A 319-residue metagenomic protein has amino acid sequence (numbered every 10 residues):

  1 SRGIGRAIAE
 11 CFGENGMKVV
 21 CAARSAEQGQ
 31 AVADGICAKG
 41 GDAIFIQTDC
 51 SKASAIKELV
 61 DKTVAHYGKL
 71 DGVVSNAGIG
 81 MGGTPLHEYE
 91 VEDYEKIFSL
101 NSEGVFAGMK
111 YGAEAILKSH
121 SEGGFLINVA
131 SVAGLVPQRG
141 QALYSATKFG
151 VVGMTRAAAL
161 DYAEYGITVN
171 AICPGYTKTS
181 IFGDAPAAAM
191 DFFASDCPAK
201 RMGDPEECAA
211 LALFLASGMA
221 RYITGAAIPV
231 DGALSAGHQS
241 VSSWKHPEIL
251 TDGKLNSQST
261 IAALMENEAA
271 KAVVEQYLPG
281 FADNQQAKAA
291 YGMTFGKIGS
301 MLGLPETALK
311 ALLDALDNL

Functional and structural regions predicted by a protein language model:
N15-A31: Conserved glycine-rich Rossmann-like NAD(P)H-binding loop of the short-chain dehydrogenase/reductase
T84-L86, D93-K96, F182, F193: Substrate-binding pocket helix/loop in short-chain dehydrogenase/reductase
M109, T147, T155: Active-site helix of classical SDR
E114, L160-D161, R221: Alpha-helical segment proximal to the catalytic Tyr-Lys
S131: Residue(s) in the substrate-gating loop at a strand-loop-helix junction that position the organic substrate next
A163, T168, I223-G225: Short, small/polar-rich loop/turn modules that mediate ligand/substrate recognition or access, typified
A171, F192-I223, V230-G232: C-terminal helical subdomain
